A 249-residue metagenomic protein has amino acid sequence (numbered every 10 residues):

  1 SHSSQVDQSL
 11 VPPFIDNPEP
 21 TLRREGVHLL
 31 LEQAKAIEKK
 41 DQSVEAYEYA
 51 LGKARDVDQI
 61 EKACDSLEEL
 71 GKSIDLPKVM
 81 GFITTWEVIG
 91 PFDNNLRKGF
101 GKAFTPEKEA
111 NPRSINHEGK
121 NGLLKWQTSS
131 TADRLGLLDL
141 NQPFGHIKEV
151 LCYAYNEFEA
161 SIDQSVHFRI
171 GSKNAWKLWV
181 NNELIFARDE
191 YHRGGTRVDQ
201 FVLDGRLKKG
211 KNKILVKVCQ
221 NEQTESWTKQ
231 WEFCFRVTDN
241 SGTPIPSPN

Functional and structural regions predicted by a protein language model:
S1, L29-E32, A36, Y49 (+2 more regions): Core register positions within helices of long alpha-helical scaffolds
S4-D16, E38-L51, S73-V79: Amphipathic alpha-helical scaffolding segments comprising HEAT/armadillo-like alpha-solenoid repeats
G52-L137, L215-N249: Accessory carbohydrate-binding/adhesion or oligomerization-edge regions at the termini of glycan-active proteins
A154-V166, D204-K209: Extracellular and analogous surface-interaction loops
A160, Q164-V180, I214: Aromatic-lined ligand-binding clefts that engage carbohydrates, nucleic acids, or primary amines
V180-F233: Beta-strand-rich ligand-recognition modules
